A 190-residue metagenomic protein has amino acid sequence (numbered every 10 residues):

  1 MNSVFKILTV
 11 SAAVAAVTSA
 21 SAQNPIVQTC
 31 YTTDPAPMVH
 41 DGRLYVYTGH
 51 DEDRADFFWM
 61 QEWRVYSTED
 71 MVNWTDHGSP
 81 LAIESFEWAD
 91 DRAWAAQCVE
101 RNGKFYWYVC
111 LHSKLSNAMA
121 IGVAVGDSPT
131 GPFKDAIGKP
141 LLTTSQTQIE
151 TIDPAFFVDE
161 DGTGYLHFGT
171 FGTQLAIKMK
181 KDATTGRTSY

Functional and structural regions predicted by a protein language model:
M1-Q23: Bacterial Sec-dependent N-terminal signal peptides
S21-Y190: Carbohydrate-active catalytic/glycan-binding domains of CAZyme proteins, especially the secreted or lumenal ectodomains
